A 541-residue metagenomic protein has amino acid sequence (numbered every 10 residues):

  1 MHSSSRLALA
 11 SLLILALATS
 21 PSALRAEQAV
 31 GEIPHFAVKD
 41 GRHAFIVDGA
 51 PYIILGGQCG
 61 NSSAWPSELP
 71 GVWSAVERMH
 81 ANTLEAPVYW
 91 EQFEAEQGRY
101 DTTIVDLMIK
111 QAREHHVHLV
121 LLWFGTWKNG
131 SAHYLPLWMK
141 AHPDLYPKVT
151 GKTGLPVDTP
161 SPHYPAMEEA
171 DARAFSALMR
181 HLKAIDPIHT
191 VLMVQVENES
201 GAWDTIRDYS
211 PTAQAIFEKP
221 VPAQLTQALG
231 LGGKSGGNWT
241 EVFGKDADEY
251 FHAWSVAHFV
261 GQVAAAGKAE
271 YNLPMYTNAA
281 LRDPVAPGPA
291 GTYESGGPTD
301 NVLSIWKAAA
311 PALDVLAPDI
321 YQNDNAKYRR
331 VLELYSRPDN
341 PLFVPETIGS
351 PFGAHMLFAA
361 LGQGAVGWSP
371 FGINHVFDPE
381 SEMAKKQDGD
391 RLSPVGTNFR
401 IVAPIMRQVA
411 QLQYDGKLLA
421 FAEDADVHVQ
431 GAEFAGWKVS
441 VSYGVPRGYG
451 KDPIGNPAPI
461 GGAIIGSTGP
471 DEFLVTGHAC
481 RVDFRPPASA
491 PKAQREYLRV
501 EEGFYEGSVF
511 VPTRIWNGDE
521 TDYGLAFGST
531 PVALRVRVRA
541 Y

Functional and structural regions predicted by a protein language model:
E27-A81: N-terminal carbohydrate-binding accessory modules
I54-A64, P87-T103, T153-R173, E241-A257 (+3 more regions): The substrate-binding groove and active-site-proximal loops of carbohydrate-active enzymes, especially glycoside
S62-R78, E294-A309, Y328: Short, acidic/polar
L69-P143, A257-E270: Aromatic-lined substrate-binding rim segments of carbohydrate-active enzymes
D144-W306: Polysaccharide-binding and catalytic clefts of secreted carbohydrate-active enzymes
Q262-A269, N301-P404: Catalytic-core region of carbohydrate-active enzymes that cleave or remodel glycosidic bonds
F358-S489: Aromatic- and carboxylate-lined catalytic core of secreted/periplasmic carbohydrate-active enzymes
R447-A458, D471-Y541: C-terminal beta-sandwich/jelly-roll accessory domains of carbohydrate-active enzymes
